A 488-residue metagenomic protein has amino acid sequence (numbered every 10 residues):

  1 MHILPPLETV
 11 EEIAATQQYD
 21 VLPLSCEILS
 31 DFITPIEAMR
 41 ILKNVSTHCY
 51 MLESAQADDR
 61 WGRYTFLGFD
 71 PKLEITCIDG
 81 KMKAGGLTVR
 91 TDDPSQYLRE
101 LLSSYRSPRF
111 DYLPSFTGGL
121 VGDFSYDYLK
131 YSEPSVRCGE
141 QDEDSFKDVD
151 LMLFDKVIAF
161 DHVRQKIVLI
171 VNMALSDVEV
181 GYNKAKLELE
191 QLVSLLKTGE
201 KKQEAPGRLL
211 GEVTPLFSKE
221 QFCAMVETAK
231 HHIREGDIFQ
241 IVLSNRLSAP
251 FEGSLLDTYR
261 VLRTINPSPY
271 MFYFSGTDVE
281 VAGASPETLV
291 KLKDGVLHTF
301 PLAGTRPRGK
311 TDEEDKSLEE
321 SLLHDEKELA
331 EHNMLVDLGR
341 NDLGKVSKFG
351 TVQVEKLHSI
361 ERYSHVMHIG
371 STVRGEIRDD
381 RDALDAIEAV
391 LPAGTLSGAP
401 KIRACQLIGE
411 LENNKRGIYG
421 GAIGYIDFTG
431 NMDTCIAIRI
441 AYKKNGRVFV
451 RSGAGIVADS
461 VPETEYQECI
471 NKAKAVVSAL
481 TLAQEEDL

Functional and structural regions predicted by a protein language model:
M1-L488: Extended alpha-helical targeting/anchoring segments, especially N-terminal organellar/secretory targeting helices
